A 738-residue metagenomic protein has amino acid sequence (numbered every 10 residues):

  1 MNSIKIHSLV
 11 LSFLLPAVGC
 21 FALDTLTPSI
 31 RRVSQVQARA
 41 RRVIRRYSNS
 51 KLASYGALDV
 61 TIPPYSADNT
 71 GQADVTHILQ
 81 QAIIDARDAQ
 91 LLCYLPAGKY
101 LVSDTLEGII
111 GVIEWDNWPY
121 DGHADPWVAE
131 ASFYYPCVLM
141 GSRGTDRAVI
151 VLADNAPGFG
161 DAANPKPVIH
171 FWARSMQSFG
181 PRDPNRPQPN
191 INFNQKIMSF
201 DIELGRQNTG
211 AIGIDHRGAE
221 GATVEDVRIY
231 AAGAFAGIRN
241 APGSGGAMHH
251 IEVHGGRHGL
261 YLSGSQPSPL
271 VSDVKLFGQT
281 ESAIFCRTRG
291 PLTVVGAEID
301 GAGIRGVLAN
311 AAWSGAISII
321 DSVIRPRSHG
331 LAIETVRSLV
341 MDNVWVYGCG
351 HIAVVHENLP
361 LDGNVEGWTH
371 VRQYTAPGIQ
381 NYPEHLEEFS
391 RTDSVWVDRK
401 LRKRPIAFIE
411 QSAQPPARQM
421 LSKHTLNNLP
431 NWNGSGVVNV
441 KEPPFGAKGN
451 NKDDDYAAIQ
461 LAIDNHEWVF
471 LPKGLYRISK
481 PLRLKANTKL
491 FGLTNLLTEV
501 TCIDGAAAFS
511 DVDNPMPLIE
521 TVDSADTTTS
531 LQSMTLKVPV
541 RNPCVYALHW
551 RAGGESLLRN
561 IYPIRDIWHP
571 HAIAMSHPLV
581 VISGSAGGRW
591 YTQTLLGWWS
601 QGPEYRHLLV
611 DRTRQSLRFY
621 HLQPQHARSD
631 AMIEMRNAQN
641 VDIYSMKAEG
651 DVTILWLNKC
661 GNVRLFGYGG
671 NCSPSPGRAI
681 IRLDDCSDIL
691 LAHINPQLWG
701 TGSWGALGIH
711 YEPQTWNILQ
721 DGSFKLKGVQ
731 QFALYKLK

Functional and structural regions predicted by a protein language model:
M1-I6: Positively charged n-region of N-terminal signal peptides that target proteins for export
S8-A17: Bacterial N-terminal signal peptides
L23-K738: Extracellular/periplasmic carbohydrate-active domains that bind, remodel, or depolymerize complex polysaccharides
